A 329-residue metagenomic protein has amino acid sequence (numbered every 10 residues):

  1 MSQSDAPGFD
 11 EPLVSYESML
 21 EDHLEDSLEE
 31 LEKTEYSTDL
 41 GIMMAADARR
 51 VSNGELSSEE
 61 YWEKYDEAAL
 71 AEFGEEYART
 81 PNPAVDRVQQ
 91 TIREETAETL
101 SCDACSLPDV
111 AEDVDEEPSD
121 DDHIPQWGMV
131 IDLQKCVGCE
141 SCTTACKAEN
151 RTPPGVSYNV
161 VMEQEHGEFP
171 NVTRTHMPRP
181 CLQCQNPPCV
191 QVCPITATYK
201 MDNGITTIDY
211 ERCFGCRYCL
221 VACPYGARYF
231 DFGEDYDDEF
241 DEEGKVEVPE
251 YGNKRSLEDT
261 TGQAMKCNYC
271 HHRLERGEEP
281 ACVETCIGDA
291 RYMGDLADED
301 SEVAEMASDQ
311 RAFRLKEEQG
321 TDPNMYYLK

Functional and structural regions predicted by a protein language model:
S2-P7, S18, D22-D26, T34-E35 (+7 more regions): Non-ligating segments of multi-cofactor redox enzymes
A6-D10, E60: Short helix-onset patch at the extreme N-terminus, typifying the N->h transition of secretory signal peptides
E11, S15-Y16: C-terminal anchoring/interaction modules
L31: Small, basic N-terminal interaction modules of short regulatory proteins
E59-D66: Short, charged, amphipathic alpha-helical segments
